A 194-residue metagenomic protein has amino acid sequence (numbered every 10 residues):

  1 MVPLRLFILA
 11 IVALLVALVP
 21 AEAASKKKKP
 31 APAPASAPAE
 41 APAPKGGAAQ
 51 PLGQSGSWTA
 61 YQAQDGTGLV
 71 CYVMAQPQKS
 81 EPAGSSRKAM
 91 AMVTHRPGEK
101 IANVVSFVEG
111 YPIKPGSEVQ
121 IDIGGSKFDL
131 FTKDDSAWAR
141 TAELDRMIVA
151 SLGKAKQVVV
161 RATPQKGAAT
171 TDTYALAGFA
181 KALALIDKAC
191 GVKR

Functional and structural regions predicted by a protein language model:
M1-I8: Bacterial N-terminal signal peptides that target proteins for export
P3, A23-R194: A generic "folded-domain core" signal
I8-A17: Bacterial N-terminal signal peptides
